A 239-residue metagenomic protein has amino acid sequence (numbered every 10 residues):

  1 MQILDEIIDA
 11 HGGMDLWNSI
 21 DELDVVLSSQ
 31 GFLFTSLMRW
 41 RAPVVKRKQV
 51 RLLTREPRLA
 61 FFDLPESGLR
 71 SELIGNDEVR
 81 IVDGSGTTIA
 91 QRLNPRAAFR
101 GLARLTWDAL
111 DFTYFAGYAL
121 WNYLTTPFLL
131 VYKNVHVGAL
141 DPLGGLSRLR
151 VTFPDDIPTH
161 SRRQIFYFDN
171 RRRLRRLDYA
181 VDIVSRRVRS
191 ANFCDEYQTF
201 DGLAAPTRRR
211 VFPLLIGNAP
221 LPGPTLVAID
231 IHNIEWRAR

Functional and structural regions predicted by a protein language model:
Q2, D83-I157: Flexible, processing/modification-adjacent segments and terminal tails in exported/periplasmic/extracellular proteins
I3-W17: Alpha-helix capping/hinge segments and adjacent helical runs
M14, P127-A139, P224-R239: Intrinsically disordered terminal and processing segments
M14-I89: N-terminal mature ectodomain segment of secretory-pathway/periplasmic proteins
L16, K46-L53, S71-E72, N134-P142 (+2 more regions): Short, exposed beta-strand/loop patches in secreted or surface proteins that constitute
V26-S28, L53, V82, G138 (+4 more regions): A structural detector for beta-sheet-dominated domains
L64-V82, G86-L105, A219-W236: Catalytic loop of the DD-peptidase/beta-lactamase superfamily, centered on the K-T-G motif and neighboring
G144-R239: Gly/Pro-enriched, hydrophobic low-complexity segments that function as extracytoplasmic propeptides/linkers
